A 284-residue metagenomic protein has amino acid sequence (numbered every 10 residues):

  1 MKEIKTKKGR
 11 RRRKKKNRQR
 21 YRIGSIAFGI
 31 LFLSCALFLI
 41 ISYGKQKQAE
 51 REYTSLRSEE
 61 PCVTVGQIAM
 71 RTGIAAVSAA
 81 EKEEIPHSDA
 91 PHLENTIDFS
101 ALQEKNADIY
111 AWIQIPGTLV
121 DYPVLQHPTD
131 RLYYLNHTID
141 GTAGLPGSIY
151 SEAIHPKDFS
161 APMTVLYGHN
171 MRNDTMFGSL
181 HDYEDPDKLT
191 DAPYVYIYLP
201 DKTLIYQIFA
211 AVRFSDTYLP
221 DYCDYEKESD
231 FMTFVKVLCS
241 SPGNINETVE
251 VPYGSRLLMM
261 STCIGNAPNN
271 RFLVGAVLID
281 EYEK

Functional and structural regions predicted by a protein language model:
M1-R20: N-terminal Lys/Arg-rich, disordered targeting/topogenic segments
R22-L33: Hydrophobic H-region at the start of alpha-helical membrane spans
F32-K284: Solvent-exposed, non-transmembrane regions of membrane-associated and secreted proteins
